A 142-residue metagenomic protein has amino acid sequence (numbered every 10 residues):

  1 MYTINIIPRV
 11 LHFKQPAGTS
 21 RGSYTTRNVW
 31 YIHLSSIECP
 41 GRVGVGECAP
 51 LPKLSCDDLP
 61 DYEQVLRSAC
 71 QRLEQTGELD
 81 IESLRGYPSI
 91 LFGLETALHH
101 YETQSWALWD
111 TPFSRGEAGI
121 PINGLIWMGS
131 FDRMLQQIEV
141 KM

Functional and structural regions predicted by a protein language model:
M1-M142: N-terminal capping/lid subdomain adjacent to the active-site entrance of alpha/beta enzymes
